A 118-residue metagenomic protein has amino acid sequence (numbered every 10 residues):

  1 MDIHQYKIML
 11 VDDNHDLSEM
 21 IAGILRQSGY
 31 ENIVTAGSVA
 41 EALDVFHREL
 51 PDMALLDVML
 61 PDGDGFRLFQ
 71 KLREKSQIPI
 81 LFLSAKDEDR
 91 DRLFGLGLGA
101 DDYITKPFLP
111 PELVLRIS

Functional and structural regions predicted by a protein language model:
D12, L60: Conserved acidic carboxylate
H15-V34: Two-component/phosphorelay signaling modules centered on CheY-like receiver
T35-M53: Acidic, metal-coordinating helix/loop segments flanking the phosphotransfer/catalytic sites of two-component signaling
S38, D64-R67: Acidic catalytic/metal-coordinating carboxylates
D44, F66-S76: Short amphipathic alpha-helix used as the core "switch/output" element in two-component signaling
D57, S84: Active-site residues of response regulator receiver
P61, E88, K106: The feature encodes the CheY-like receiver
